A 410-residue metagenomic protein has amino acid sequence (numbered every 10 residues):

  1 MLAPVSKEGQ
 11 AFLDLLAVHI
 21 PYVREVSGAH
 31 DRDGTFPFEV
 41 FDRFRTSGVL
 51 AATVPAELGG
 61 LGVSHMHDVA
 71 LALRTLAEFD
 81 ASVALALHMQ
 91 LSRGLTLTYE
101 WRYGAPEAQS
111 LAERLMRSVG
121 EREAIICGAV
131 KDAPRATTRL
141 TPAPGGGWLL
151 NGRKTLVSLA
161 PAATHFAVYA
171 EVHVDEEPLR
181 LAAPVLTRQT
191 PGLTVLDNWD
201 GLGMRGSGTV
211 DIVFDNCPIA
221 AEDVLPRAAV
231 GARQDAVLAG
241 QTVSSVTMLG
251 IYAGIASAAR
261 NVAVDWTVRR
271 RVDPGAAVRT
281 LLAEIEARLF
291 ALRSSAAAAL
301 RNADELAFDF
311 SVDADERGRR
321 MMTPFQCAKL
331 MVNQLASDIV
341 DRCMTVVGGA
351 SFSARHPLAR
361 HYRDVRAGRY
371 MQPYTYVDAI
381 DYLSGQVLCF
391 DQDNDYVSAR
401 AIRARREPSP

Functional and structural regions predicted by a protein language model:
A17, G254, A283-F290, Q326 (+3 more regions): Generic structural signal for well-ordered, non-transmembrane alpha-helical segments in soluble/cytosolic regions
R24-R32, R293-M331, M344-F352: C-terminal helix-coil-helix/basic helical segment that borders enzyme active sites and/or dimer interfaces and provides
H30-G34, N261-R288, R301-M321: Glycine-rich cofactor-pocket loops
F38-T46, A51-S158, A162: Glycine-rich flavin
R153-T190: DPxDG-like acidic metal-binding loop motif
L156-A160, S244-T247, G368-M371: Glycine-rich phosphate/pyrophosphate-binding beta-alpha loops
G201-F290: Glycine-rich beta->alpha junctions and the first turn(s) of the following alpha-helix
V347-P410: Glycine-rich phosphate/cofactor-binding loops in nucleotide/flavin-utilizing enzymes
